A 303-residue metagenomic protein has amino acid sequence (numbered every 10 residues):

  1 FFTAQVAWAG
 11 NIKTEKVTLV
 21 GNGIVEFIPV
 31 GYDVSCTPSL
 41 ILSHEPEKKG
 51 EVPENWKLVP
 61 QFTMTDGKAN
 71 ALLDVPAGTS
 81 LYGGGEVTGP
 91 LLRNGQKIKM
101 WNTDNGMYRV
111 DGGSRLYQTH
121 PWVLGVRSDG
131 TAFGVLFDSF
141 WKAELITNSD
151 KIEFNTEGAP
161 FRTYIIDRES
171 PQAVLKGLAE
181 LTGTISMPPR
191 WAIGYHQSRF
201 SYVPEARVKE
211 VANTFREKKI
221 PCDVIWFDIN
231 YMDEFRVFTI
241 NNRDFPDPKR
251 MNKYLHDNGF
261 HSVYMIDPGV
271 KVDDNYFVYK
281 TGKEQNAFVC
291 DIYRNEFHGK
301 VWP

Functional and structural regions predicted by a protein language model:
F1-K13: Bacterial Sec-dependent N-terminal signal peptides
A4-Q5, R127, F140, I220 (+1 more regions): Residue-level marker of positions within ordered structural domains that often coincide with functionally constrained
G10-P189, R199-F200, E205, A212-E217 (+1 more regions): Catalytic and substrate-binding clefts that recognize carbohydrates or anionic sugar/phosphate headgroups
S186-P303: Aromatic-lined carbohydrate-binding/catalytic grooves of carbohydrate-active enzymes
